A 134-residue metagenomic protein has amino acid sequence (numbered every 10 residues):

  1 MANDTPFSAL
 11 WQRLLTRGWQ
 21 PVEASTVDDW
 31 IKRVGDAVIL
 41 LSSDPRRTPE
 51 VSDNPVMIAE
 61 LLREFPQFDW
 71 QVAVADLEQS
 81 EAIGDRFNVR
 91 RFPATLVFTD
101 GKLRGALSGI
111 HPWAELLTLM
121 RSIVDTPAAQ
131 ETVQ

Functional and structural regions predicted by a protein language model:
M1-G35, D125-Q134: N-terminal leader/targeting and pre-domain segments
P21, L41-S43, A59-E81: Thiol-based oxidoreductase modules, predominantly thioredoxin-like and allied folds used for disulfide exchange
P21-E23, R46-V51: Short, flexible, glycine-rich and Lys/Arg-enriched loop motifs at helix boundaries that contact anionic partners
R33-R46, I58: Short active-site neighborhood of thiol/selenol oxidoreductases, capturing the structured segment around
G35-A37, F87-T99: Structural micro-motif
S52-A59: Short amphipathic alpha-helical segment that frequently serves as the phosphate-/nucleotide-binding helix
W70-R86, R90-R91, S108-H111: Charged, surface-exposed interaction regions in soluble eukaryotic proteins
A94-V133: Non-catalytic, surface beta->alpha helical segment in thiol-disulfide oxidoreductase systems
